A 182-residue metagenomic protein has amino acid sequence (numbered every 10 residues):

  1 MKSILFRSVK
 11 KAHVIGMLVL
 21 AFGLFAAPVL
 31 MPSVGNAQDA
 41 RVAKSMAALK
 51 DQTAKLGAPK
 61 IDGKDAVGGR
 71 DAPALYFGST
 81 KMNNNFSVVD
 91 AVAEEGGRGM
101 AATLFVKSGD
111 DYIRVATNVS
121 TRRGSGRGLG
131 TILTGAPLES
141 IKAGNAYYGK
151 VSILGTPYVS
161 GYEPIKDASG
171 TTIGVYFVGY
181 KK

Functional and structural regions predicted by a protein language model:
M1-K11: N-terminal secretory signal peptides that target proteins for export/translocation
G16-P28: Bacterial N-terminal signal peptides
A26, P32-A37: Boundary at the C-terminal end of the N-terminal hydrophobic targeting segment
D39-M82, V119-S125: Extracellular/periplasmic ligand-binding regions of membrane signal-transduction receptors
A43-D62, D90-Y112, Y148-S152: Short N-terminal helix-loop-first-beta-strand/juxtamembrane motif that initiates sensory/input modules
Y76-K81, P157-K182: Conserved beta-strands of PAS-like sensory domains
N83-G97, V115-G155: Extracytoplasmic/periplasmic sensor domains and loops in membrane signaling proteins
D111, N145, S169-T171: Residue-level signal for well-ordered, solvent-exposed loop/turn and beta-edge residues enriched in charged/polar side
